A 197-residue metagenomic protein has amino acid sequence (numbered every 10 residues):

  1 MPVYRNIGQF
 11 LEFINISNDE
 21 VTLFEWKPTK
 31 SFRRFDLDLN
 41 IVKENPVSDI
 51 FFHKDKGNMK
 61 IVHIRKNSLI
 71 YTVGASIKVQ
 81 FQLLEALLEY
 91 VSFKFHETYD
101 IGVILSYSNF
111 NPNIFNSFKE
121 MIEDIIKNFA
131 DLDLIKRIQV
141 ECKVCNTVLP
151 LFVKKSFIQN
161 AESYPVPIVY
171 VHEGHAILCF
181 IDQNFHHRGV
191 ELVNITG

Functional and structural regions predicted by a protein language model:
M1-D133: Acidic, low-complexity cytosolic segments
D55, A161-Y164: A cross-kingdom feature marking solvent-exposed beta-strand/loop segments within repeated, beta-rich binding/scaffold
G74-S76, C145, K154: Structured beta-strand/turn binding interfaces of compact recognition modules in eukaryotic regulators
L134-R137, P165: Flanking scaffold residues of small Cys/His-coordinated metal-binding clusters
Q139-C145, H172: Short cysteine-rich clusters marking metal-coordination/redox-active sites
P150: Short functional micro-motifs and their immediate structural scaffolds
V153-N160: Short cysteine/histidine-rich zinc-coordinating motifs and their immediately flanking basic loops
I168-I195: Short metal-binding segments enriched for Cys and/or His
